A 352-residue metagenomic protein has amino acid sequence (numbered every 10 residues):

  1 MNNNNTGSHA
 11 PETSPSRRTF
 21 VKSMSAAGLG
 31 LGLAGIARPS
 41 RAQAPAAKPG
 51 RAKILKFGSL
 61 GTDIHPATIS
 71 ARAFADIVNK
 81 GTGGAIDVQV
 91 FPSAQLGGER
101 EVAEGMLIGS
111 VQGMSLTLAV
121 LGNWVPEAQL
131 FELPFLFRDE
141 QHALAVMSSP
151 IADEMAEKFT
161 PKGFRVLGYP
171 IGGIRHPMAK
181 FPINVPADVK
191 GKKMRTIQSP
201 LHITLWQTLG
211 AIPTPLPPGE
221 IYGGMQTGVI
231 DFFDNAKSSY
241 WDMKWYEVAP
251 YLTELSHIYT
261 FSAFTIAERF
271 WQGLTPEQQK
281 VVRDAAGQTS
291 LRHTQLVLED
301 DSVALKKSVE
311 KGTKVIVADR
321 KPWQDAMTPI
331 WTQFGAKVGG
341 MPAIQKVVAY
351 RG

Functional and structural regions predicted by a protein language model:
M1-G7: N-terminal acidic, proline/glycine-rich, low-complexity intrinsically disordered segments
N2, T13-H142, P150-G352: N-terminal secretory/targeting leader peptides
A145: Short beta-strand-centered segments that line the small-molecule binding cleft or hinge of alpha/beta clamshell
